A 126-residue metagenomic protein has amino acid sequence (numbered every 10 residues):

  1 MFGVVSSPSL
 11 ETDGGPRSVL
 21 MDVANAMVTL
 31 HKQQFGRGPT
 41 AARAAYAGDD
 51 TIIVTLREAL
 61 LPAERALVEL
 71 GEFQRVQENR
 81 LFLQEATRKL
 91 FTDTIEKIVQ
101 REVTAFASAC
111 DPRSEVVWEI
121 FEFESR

Functional and structural regions predicted by a protein language model:
F2-R126: Interaction-mediating elements
